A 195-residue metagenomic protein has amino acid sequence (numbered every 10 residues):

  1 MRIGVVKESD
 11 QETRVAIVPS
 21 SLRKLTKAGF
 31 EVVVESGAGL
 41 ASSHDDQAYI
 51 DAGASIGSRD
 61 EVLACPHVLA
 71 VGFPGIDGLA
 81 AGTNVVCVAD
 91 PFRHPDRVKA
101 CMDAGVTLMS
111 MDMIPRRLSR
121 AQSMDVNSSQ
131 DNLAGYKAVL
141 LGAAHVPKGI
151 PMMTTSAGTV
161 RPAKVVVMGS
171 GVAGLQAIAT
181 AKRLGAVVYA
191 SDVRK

Functional and structural regions predicted by a protein language model:
M1-A104: An N-terminal-biased, well-structured beta-alpha scaffold segment characteristic of Rossmann-like dinucleotide-binding
R2, A81-A163: Glycine/serine-rich phosphate-binding loop and adjoining beta1-alpha1 elements at the start of nucleotide-handling
K7-H44, G149-K195: Glycine-rich phosphate/diphosphate-binding loop of Rossmann-like nucleotide-binding domains
D51-A52, N127-S128, M168: Alpha-helix boundary/capping detector
V62-A80, L141-G149, A177-V188: Short, surface-exposed, charge-dense and proline/glycine-enriched linear segments
